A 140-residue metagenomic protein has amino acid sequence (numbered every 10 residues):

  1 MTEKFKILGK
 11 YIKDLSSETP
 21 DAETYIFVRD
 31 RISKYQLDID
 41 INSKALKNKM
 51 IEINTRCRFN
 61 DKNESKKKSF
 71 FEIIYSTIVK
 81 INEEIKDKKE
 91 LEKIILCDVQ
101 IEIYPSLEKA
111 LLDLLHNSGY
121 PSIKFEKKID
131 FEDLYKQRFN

Functional and structural regions predicted by a protein language model:
M1-N140: N-terminal intrinsically disordered, cationic/polar leader segments that include organellar targeting peptides
